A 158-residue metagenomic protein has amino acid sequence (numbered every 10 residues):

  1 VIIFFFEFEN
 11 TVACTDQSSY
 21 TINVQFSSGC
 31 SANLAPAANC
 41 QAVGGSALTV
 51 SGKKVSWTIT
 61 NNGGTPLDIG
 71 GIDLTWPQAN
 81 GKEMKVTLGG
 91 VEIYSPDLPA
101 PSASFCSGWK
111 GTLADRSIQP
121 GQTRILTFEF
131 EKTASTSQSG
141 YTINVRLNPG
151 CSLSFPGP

Functional and structural regions predicted by a protein language model:
V1-D16, W109-G140, L147: Low-complexity, intrinsically disordered segments enriched in Ser/Thr together with acidic residues
C14-G29, T136-F155: Serine/threonine-enriched low-complexity regions used as flexible
C30-G52: Low-complexity, acidic Ser/Thr/Pro/Gly-rich terminal tails and inter-domain linkers that flank the onset of structured
T49-W57, D68-G70, R124: Short, solvent-exposed loop/turn segments enriched in Ser/Thr/Gly
T58-G63, W76: Asparagine-centered strand-capping/turn motif at beta-strand->loop junctions
G63-T65, A134: Short, acidic/polar linear motifs in exposed loop/turn regions
I69-G81: Short acidic, flexible loop segments centered on an aromatic residue
Q78-A114: A surface/secretory-pathway sequence property marking extracellular, secreted, or lumenal proteins enriched
